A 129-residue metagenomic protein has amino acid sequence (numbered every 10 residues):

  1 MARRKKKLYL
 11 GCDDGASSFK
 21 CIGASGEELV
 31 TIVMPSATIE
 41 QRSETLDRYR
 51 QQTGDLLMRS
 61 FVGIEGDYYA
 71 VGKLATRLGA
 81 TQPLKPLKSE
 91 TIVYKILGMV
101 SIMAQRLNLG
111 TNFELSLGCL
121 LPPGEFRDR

Functional and structural regions predicted by a protein language model:
M1-A16, K20-R129: Nucleotide/phosphate-binding catalytic cleft detector across ATP-hydrolyzing and phosphate-transferring enzymes
